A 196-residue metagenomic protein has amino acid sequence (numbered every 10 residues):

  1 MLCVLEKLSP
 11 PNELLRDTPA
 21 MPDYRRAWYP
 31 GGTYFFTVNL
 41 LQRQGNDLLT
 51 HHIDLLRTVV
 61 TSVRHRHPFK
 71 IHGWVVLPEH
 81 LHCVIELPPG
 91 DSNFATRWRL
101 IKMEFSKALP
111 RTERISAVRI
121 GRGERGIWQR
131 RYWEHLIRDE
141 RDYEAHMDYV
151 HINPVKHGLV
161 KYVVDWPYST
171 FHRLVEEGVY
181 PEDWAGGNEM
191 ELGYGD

Functional and structural regions predicted by a protein language model:
M1-D196: Short catalytic/metal-binding and nucleic-acid-binding patches
